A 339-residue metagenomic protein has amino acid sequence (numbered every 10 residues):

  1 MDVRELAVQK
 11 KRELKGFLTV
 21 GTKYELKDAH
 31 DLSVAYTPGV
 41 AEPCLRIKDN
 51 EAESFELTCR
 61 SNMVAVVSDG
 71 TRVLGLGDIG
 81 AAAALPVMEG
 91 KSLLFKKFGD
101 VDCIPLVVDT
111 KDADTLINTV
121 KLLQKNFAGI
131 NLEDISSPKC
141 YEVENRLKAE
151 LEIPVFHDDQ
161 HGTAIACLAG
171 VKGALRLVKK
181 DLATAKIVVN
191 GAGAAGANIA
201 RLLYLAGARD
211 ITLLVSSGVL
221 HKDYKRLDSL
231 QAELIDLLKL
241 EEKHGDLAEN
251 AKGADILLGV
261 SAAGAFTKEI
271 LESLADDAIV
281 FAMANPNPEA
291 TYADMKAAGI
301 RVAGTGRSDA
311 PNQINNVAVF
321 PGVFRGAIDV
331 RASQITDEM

Functional and structural regions predicted by a protein language model:
M1-V155: N-terminal ligand-binding/catalytic initiation module
V66-D69, N131-E133, N190, L214-V215 (+1 more regions): Short beta-strand segments
L74, A81-G99, L151, H157 (+3 more regions): Glycine-rich phosphate/diphosphate-binding loop of Rossmann-like nucleotide-binding domains
L123, E249-N250, S273: Structural alpha-helical scaffold elements that stabilize or flank donor/cofactor-binding regions in carbohydrate
N131-D134, I256-A310: ADP-ribose/adenylate-binding Rossmann-like module
D158-D159, V178, A282-A284, E289-M339: Adenosine-phosphate binding glycine-rich loop
